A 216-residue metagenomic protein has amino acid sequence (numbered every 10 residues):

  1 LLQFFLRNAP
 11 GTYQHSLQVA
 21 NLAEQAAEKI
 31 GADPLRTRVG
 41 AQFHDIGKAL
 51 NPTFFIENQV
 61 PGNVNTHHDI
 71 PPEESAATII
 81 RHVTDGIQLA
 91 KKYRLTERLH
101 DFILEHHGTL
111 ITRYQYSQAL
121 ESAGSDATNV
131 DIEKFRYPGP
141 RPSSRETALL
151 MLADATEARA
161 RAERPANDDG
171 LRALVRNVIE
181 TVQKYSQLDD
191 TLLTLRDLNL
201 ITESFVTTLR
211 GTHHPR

Functional and structural regions predicted by a protein language model:
L2-N167, R172-N177, T181-Y185: Divalent metal-dependent catalytic cores for phosphoryl transfer on phosphate-bearing substrates
Q183, Q187-R216: Long, hydrophobic alpha-helical segments that serve as membrane-spanning/inserting helices
